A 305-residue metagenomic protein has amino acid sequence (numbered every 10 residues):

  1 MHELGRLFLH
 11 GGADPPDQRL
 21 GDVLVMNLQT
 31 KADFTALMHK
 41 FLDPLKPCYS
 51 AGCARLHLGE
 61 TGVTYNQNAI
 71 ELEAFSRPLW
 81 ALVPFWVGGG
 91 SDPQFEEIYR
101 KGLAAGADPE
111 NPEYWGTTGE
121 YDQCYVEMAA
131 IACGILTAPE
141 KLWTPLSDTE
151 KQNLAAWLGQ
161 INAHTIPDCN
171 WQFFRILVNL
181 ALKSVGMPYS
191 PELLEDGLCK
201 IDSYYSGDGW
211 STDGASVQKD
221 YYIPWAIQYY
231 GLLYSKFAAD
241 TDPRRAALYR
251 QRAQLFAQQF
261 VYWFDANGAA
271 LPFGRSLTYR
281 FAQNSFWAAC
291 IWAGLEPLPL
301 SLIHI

Functional and structural regions predicted by a protein language model:
E3, L7-D14: Glycine-centered tight turns/hairpins at beta-strand boundaries that repeat across beta-rich repeat domains
L9, I303-I305: Conserved small/polar residues in nucleotide/adenosyl-binding loops
Q18-L20: A detector of repeated loop/turn-to-beta-strand junctions in beta-rich toroidal repeat architectures
V25-E73, E97-G102: Low-complexity, Ser/Thr/Pro/Gly-enriched N-terminal "stalk/linker" regions
E71-L72, L82-P84, E96-F256, V261-I291: Aromatic-lined, polymer-binding surfaces characteristic of secreted/periplasmic polysaccharide-degrading enzymes
I291-I303: Extended polysaccharide-engagement surfaces of secreted carbohydrate-active enzymes
